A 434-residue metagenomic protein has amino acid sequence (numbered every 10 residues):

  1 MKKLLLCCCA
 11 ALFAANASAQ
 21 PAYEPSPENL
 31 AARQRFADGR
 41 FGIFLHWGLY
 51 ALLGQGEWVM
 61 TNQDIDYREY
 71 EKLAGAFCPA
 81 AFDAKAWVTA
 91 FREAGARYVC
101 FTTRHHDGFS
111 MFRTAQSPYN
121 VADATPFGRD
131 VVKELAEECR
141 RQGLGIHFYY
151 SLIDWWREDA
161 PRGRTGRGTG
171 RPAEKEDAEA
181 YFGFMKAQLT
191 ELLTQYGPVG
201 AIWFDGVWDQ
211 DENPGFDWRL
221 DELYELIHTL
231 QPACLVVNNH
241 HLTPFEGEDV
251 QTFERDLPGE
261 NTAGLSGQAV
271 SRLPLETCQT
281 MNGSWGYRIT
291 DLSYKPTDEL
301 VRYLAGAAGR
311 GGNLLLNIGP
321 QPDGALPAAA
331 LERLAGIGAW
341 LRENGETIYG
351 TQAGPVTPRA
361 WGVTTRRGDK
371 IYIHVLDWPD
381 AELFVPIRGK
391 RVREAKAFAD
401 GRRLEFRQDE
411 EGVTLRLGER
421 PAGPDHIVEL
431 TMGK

Functional and structural regions predicted by a protein language model:
M1-L4, F91: Positively charged n-region of N-terminal signal peptides that target proteins for export
L4-F13: Sec-dependent N-terminal signal peptides
A15-A19: Sec/Tat signal peptide C-region and signal peptidase I cleavage site
Q20-K434: Mature catalytic domains of secreted/periplasmic carbohydrate-active enzymes
